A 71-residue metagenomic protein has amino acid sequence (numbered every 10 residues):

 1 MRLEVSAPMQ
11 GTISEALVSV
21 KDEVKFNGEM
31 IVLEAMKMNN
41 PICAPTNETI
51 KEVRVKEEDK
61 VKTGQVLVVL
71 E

Functional and structural regions predicted by a protein language model:
M1-T12, M30-P45: Short beta-strand-turn/beta-hairpin segments enriched in glycine/proline and small hydrophobics that form edge-strand
I13, K60: Gly/Ser/Thr-rich beta-alpha loop segments that engage phosphate groups in nucleotides
E15-S19, E52-V55: Short histidine-centered loop motifs in beta-beta connectors
D22, D59: Acidic, glycine-rich catalytic/binding loops that coordinate metals and/or anionic ligands
K25-N40, K62-E71: Short hydrophobic beta/alpha edge segments that flank linear recognition/processing sites
